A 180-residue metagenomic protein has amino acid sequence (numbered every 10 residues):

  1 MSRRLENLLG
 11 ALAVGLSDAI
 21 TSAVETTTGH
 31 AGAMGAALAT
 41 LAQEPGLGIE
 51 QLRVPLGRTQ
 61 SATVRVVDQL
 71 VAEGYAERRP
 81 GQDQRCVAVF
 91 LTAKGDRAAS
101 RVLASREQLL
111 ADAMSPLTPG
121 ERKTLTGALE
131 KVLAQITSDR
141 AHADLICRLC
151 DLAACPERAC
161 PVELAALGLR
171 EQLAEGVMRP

Functional and structural regions predicted by a protein language model:
M1-T28, Q172-P180: N-terminal leader segment of winged-helix/HTH proteins
L5, L12, L16, A33-M34 (+2 more regions): N-terminal positioning helix adjacent to the helix-turn-helix/winged-helix DNA-binding module
N7, A36, Q108-D112: Positions in alpha-helical segments
L16-V24, L56, A98, V102-L117 (+2 more regions): Alpha-helical linker/hinge and terminal dimerization helices associated with HTH transcriptional regulators
D18-A62, A143-I146, P180: N-terminal helix-turn-helix DNA-binding core of bacterial DNA-binding proteins
D68-K123: Charged, amphipathic alpha-helical coiled-coil/dimerization segments
K123, G127-P180: C-terminal regulatory/oligomerization modules of transcriptional regulators
